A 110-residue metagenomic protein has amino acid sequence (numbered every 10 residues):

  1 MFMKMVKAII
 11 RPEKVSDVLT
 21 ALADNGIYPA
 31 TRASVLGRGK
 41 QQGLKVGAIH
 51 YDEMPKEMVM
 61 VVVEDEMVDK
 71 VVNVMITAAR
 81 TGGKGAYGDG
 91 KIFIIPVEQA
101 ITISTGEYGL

Functional and structural regions predicted by a protein language model:
M1-L110: Positively charged, small/polar-rich N-terminal and surface patches that mediate targeting and assembly and bind
